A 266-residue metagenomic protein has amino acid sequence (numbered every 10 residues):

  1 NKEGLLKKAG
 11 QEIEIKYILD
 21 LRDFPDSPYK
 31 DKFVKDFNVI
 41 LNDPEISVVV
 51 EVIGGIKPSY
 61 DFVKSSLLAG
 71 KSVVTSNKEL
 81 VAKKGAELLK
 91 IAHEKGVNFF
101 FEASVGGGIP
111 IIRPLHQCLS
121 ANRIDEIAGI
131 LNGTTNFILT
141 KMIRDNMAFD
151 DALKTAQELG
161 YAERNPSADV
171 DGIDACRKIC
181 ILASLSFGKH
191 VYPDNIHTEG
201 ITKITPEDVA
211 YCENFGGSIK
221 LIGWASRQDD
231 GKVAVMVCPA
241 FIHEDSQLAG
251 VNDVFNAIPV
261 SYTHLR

Functional and structural regions predicted by a protein language model:
N1-A69: N-terminal glycine-/serine-/threonine-rich beta1-alpha1-beta2 phosphate-ribose binding loop of Rossmann-like
L21-D23, G54, K78-E79, A86 (+1 more regions): Short, ordered loop/turn segments at secondary-structure junctions
K35, P44, K83, G106 (+7 more regions): Conserved active-site and cofactor/substrate-binding residues in soluble primary-metabolism enzymes
V73-V74: A short hydrophobic/small-residue beta-strand
K78-F99: Rossmann-fold NAD(P)-binding glycine/threonine-rich loop
G96, F100-A162, I173-D174: Rossmann-like NAD(P)H-binding beta-loop-alpha module
L153-G250, F255-A257: Substrate-binding/catalytic subdomain of NAD(P)-dependent oxidoreductase enzymes
T263-R266: Conserved small/polar residues in nucleotide/adenosyl-binding loops
